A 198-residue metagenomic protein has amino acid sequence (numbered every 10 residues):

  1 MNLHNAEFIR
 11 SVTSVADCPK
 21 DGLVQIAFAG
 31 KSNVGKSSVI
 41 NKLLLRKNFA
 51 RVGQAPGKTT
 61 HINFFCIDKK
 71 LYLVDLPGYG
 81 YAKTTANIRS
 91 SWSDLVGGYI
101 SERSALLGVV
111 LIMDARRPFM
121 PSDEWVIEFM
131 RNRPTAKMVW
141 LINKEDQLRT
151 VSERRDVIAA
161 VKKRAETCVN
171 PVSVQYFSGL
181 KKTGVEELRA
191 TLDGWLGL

Functional and structural regions predicted by a protein language model:
M1-K83, L198: Conserved G1/Walker A P-loop phosphate-binding module
L3-V15, Q147-L198: Canonical P-loop GTPase G-domain recognition
G30, M113-D114, G179: Conserved residues at beta->alpha junctions
V39, V109-V110, L188: Hydrophobic packing within well-folded, soluble alpha/beta domains
N48, H61, I88-W92, F119-S122 (+6 more regions): Helical mechanochemical/support elements of P-loop NTPase systems and associated helical scaffolds
K58, L71, G78-Y81, R116-F119 (+2 more regions): Conserved nucleotide-binding/hydrolysis micro-motifs of P-loop NTPases
D68-A105: Conserved nucleotide-sensing/catalytic segment adjacent to the nucleotide-binding pocket in NTP-handling enzymes
G97-P171: Conserved C-terminal guanine-recognition region of P-loop GTPase G domains, centered on the G4
